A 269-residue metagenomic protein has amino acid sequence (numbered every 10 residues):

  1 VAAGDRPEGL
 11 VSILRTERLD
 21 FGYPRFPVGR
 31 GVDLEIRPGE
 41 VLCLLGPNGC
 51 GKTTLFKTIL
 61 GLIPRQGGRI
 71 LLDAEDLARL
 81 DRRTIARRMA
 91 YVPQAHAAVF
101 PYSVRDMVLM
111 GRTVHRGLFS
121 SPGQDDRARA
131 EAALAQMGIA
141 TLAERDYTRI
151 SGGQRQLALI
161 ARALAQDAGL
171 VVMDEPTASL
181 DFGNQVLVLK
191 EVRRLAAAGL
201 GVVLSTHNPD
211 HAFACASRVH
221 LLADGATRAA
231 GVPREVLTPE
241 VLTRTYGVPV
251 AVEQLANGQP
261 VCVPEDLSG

Functional and structural regions predicted by a protein language model:
L14, V28-G31: Conserved structural motif at the start of ABC-family nucleotide-binding domains
L45-P47: The feature captures the beta-strand-to-loop junction immediately N-terminal to the Walker
L60: Helix-to-loop junction immediately C-terminal to a conserved catalytic motif
G68-D76, I85: Conserved ABC transporter NBD signature motif
D146-I150, Q154: Conserved ABC ATPase signature
V171-E175: Catalytic Walker B motif of ABC-type/P-loop ATPase nucleotide-binding domains
T245-G269: ABC ATPase nucleotide-binding domains
